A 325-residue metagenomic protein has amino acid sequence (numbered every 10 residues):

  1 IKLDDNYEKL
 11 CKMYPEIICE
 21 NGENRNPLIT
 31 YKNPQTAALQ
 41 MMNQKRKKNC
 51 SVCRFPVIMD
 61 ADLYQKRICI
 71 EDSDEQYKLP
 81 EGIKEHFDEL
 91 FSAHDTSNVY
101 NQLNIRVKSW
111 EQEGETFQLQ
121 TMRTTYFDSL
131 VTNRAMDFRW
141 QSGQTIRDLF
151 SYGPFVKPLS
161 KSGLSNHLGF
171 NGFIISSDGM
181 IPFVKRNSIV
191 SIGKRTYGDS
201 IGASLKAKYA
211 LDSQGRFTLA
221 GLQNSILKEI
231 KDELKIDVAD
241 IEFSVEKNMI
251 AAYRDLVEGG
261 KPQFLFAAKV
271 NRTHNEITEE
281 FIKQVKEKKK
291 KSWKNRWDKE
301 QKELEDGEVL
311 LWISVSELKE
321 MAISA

Functional and structural regions predicted by a protein language model:
I1-K228, K235-A325: N-terminal leader/linker segments that precede catalytic domains of diphosphate-processing enzymes
